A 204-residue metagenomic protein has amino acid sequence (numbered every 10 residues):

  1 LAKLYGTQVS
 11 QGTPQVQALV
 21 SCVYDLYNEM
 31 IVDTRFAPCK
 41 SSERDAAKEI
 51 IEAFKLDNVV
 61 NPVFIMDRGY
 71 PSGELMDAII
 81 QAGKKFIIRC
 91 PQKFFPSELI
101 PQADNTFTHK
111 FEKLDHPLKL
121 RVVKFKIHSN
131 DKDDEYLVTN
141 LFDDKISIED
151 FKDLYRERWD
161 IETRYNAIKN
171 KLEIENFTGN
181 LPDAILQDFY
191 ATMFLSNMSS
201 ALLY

Functional and structural regions predicted by a protein language model:
L1-G6: Active-site- or DNA-interface-adjacent structural scaffold in DNA-acting proteins
V9-Q11: Extracellular beta-strand-rich solenoid/capping regions of secreted or surface-exposed proteins that bind or remodel
T13-Y204: Single, function-defining residue in the core of a domain
